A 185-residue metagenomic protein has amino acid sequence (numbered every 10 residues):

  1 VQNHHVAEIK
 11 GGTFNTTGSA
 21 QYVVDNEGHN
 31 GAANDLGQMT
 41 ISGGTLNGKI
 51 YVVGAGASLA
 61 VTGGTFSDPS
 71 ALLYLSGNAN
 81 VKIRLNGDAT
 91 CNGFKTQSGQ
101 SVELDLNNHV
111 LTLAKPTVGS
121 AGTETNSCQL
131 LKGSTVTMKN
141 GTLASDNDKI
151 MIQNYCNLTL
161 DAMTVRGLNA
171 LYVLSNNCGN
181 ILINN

Functional and structural regions predicted by a protein language model:
V1-G18, N26-G48, V53-T65, G77-K82 (+4 more regions): Surface-exposed loop/turn motifs in large extracellular/passenger domains
T17, P69, L113-A114: Short capping micro-motif at the N-terminus of alpha-helices
Y74: Cys/His-rich zinc-coordinating modules
I83-V102, L106-T117, N147: N-terminal extracellular ligand-recognition/capping segment immediately after the signal peptide
G119-T123: An anionic, turn-rich surface loop/hairpin at beta-sheet edges that serves as a generic interaction/coordination patch
